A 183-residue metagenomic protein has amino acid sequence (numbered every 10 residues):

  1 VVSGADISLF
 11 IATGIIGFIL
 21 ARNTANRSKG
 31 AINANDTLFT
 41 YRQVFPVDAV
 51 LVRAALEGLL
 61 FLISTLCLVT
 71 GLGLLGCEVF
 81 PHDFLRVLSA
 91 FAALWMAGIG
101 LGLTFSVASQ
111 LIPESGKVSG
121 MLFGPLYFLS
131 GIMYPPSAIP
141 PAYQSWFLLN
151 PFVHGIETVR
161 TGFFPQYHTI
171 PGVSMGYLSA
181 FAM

Functional and structural regions predicted by a protein language model:
V1, P46, R53-S119, T169-M183: Alpha-helical transmembrane segments and their short interhelical loops
V1-D6, T161: Transmembrane helix-loop-helix hairpins at lipid-water interfaces of multipass membrane proteins, especially the type-1
D6-L75, M121: Hydrophobic alpha-helical transmembrane segments of multi-pass membrane transport proteins
S8-L20, L85-G100, F123-F128: Small-residue-enriched core segments of transmembrane alpha-helices in multipass membrane transport and channel
R22-A25, M96-L103, I132-M133, G155-T161: Juxtamembrane membrane-interface segments at transmembrane alpha-helix termini
G30, A34-Y41, S106, Q110-P113 (+4 more regions): Short amphipathic alpha-helical coupling elements at transmembrane boundaries
P113-G131: Pore- or pathway-lining transmembrane helices of multi-pass membrane proteins that form conduits for solutes/ions
G131-A182: Membrane-interfacial helix-loop-helix junctions in multi-pass membrane proteins
